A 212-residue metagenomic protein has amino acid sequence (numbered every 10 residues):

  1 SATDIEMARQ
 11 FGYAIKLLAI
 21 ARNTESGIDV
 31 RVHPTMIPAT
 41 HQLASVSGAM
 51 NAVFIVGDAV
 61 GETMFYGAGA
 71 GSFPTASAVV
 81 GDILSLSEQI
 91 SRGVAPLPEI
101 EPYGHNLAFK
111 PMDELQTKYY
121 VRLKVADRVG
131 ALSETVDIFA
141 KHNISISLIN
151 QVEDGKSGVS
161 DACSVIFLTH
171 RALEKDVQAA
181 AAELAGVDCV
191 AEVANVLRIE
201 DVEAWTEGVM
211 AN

Functional and structural regions predicted by a protein language model:
S1-S45, M50-A52, G71: Substrate-binding/catalytic subdomain of NAD(P)-dependent oxidoreductase enzymes
K16-L17, R31, F54, M64-Y66 (+3 more regions): Structured core elements
I20-A21, V56-D58, K124: A generic structural motif
A39, G61-T63, G67-F73: Glycine-rich phosphate/pyrophosphate-binding beta-alpha loops
L43, F65-G67, S77-A78, E134: Short conserved micro-motifs at the rims of enzyme active sites and ligand-binding pockets
A52, V60, F73-P74, V79 (+1 more regions): Extended, hydrophobic interaction surfaces within ordered domains
V56-T63, L115: Short acidic (Asp/Glu) and glycine-rich catalytic loops that position anionic groups and cofactors
A78, I83-N212: A conserved regulatory-domain signal marking ACT and ACT-like small-molecule sensing domains and adjacent regulatory
